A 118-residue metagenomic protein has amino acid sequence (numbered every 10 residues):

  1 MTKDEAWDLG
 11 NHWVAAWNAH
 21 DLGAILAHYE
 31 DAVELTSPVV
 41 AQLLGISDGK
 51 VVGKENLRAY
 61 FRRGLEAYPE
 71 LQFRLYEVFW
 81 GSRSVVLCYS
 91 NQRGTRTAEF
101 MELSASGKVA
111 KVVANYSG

Functional and structural regions predicted by a protein language model:
M1-A27, D31: Short, low-complexity N-terminal intrinsically disordered segments enriched in polar/charged residues
K3, A24, E30-Y76: A solvent-exposed, acidic/Ser-Thr-rich amphipathic alpha-helical stretch
G10, R58-F61, V113: A generic alpha-helix structural signal
W13, I25, V33, G53 (+4 more regions): Hydrophobic pocket/interface hotspot
L65-G118: A beta-strand edge to alpha-helix "cap/lid" segment located at domain peripheries
